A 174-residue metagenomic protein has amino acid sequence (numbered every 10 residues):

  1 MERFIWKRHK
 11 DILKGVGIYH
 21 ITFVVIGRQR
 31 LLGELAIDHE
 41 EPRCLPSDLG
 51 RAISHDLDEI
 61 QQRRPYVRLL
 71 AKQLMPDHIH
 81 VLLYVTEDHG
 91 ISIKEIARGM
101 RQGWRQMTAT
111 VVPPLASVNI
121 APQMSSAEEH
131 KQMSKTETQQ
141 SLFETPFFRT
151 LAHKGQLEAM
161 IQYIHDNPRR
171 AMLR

Functional and structural regions predicted by a protein language model:
M1-R174: Short catalytic/metal-binding and nucleic-acid-binding patches
